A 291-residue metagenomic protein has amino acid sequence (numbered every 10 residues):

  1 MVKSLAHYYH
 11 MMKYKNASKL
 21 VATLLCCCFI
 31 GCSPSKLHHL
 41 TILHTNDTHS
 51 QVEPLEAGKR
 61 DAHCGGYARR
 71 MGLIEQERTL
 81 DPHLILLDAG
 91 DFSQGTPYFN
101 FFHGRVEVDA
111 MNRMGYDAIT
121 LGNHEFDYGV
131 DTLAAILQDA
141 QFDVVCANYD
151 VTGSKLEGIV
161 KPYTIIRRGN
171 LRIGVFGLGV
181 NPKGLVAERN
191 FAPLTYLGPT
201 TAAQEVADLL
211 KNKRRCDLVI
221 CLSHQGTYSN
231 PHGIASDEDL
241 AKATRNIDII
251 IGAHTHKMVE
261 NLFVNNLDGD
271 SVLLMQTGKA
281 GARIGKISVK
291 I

Functional and structural regions predicted by a protein language model:
M1-M11: N-terminal amphipathic/basic-hydrophobic helices that include classical n-h-c signal peptides and signal-anchor
L5, L20, L24-L25: Leucine-biased recognition of intrinsically disordered, low-complexity hydrophobic segments
Y9-V21: Bacterial N-terminal signal peptides that target proteins for export
L24-S33: Hydrophobic h-region of N-terminal signal peptides that target proteins for export in Gram-negative bacteria
C32-I291: Acidic, metal/ion-coordinating pockets
